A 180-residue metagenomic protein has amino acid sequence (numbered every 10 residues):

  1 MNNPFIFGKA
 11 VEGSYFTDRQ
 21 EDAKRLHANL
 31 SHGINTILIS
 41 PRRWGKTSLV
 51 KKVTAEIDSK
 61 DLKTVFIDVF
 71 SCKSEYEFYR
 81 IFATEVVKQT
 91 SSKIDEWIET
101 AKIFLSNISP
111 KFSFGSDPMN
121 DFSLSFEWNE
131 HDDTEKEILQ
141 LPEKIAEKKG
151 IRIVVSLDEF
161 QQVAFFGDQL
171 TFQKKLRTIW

Functional and structural regions predicted by a protein language model:
M1-T36, P41: A short, basic N-terminal segment
E21-R25, E137-L141, K175: Well-ordered alpha-helical segments embedded in enzymatic catalytic cores
I37, V86, L176-R177: A generic membrane alpha-helix/interface feature
P41-W44, S48-V155, F160-V163, Q169: P-loop NTPase nucleotide-binding core
E143-A146, K175-W180: Substrate-engagement module of ASCE P-loop NTPases
D168-L176: Substrate-gripping "pore-loop 1 plus following alpha2 helix"
